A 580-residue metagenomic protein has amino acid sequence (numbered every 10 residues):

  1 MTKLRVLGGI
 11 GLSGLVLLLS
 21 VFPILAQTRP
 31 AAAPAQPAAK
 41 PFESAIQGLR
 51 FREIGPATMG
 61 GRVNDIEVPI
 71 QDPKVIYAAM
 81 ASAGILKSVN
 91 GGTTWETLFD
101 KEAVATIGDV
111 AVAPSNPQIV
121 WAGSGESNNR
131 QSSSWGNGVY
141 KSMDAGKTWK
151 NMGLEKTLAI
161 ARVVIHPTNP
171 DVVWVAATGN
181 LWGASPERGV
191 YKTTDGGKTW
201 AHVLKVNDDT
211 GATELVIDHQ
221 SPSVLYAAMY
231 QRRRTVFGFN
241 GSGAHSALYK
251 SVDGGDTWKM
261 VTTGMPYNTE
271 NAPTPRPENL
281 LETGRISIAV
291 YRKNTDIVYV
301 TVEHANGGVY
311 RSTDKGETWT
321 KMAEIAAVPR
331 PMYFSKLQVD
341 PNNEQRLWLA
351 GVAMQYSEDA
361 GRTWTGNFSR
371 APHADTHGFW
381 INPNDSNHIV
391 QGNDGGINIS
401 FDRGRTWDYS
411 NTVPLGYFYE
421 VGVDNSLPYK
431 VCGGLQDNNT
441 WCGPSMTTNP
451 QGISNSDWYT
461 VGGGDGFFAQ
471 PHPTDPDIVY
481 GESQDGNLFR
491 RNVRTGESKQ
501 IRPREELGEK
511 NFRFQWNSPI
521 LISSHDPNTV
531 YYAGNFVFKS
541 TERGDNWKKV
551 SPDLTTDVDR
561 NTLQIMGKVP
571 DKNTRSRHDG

Functional and structural regions predicted by a protein language model:
M1-L7: N-terminal secretory signal peptides that target proteins for export/translocation
I10-P23: Bacterial N-terminal signal peptides
L25-G580: Beta-propeller blade termini and top-face loops
